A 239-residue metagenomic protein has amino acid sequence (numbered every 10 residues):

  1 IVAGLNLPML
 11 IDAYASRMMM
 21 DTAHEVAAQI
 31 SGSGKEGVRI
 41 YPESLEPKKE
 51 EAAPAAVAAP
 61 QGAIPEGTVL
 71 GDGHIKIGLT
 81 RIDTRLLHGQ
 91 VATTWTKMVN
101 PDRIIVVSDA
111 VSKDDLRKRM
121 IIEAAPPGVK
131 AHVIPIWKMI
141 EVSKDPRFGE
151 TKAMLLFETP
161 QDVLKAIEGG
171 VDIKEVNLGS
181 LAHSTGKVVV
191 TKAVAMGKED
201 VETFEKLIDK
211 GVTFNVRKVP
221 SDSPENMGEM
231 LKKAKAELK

Functional and structural regions predicted by a protein language model:
I1-A13, V26-A27: Short, acidic/small-residue loops that bind anionic groups at enzyme active sites
I1-V2, I11, T151-K152, E158-I208: Long, charge-patterned amphipathic alpha-helical coiled-coil/hairpin "stalk" segments used as oligomerization
A13-L45, E199, K210: Short, glycine-/small-residue-rich phosphate/pyrophosphate-handling segment
A15-S16, W95-N100, G169: Alpha-helix C-terminal capping segments
E51-Q61, T68-L79, T84, T93-T94 (+5 more regions): N-terminal intrinsically disordered, cationic/polar leader segments that include organellar targeting peptides
I82, L86, P101-S180: Positively charged, polar, low-complexity stretches
K192-K239: Glycine-rich, aromatic-bearing surface loops/beta-hairpins
